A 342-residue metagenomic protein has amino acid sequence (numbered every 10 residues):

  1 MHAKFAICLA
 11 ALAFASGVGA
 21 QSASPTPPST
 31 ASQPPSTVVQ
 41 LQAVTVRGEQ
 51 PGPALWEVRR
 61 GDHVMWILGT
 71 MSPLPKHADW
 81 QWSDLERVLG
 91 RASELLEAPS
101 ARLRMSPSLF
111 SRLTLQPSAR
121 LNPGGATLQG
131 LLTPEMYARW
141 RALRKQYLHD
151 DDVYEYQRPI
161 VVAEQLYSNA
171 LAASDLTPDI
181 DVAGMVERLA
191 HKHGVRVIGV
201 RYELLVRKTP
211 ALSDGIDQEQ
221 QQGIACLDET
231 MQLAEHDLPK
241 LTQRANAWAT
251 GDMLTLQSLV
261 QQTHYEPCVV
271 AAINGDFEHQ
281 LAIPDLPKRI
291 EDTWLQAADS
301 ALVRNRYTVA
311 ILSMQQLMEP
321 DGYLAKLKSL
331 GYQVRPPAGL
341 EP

Functional and structural regions predicted by a protein language model:
M1-I7: Bacterial N-terminal signal peptides that target proteins for export
I7, R59-G61, L302-R304: Short hydrophobic "helix-edge" motifs at membrane interfaces and signal-peptide entry regions
A15-G17: N-terminal signal peptide c-region/cleavage motif recognized by signal peptidases
P28-G48, G52-A282: Structured, acidic catalytic/metal-binding patches in enzyme active sites
A272-P342: A cross-kingdom marker for long, charged
